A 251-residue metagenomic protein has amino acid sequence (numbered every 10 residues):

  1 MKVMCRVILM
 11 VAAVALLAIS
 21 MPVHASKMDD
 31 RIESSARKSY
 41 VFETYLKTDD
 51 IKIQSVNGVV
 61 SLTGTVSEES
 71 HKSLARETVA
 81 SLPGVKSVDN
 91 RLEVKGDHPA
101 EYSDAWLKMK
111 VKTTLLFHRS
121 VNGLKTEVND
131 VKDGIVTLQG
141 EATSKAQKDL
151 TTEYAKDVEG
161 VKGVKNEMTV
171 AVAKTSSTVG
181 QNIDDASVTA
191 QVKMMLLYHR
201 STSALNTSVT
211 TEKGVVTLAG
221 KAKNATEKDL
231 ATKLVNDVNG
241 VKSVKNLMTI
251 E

Functional and structural regions predicted by a protein language model:
K2-E251: N-terminal targeting leaders
